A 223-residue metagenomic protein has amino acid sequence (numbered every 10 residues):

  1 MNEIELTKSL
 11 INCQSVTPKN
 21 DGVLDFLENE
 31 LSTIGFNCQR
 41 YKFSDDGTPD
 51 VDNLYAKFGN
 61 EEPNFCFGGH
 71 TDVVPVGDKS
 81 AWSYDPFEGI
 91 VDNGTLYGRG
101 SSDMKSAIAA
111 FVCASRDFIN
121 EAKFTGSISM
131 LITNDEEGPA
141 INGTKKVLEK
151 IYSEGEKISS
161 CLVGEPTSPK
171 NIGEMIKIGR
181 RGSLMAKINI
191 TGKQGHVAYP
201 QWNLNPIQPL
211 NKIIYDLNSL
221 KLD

Functional and structural regions predicted by a protein language model:
M1-L96, N120-F124: Acidic/His- and Gly-rich active-site-bordering loop/insert found across diverse amide/peptide-bond hydrolases
T17, S101-M104, N203: Flexible, glycine- and charge-enriched loops at secondary-structure boundaries
V74-P75, S102-A109: Di-metal (Zn2+ and/or Mg2+/Mn2+) metal-binding site signature of metallo-dependent hydrolases with the MBL/beta-CASP
G89, Y97-R99, S129-L131: Short glycine/serine-rich loop segments
N93-S102, G195-V197: A short glycine/serine-rich beta->alpha loop
S106-A114, I119-D216: Fold-level recognition of mixed alpha/beta catalytic cores in primary-metabolism enzymes, strongest
K221-D223: Flexible, glycine/charged-enriched surface loops at secondary-structure junctions
